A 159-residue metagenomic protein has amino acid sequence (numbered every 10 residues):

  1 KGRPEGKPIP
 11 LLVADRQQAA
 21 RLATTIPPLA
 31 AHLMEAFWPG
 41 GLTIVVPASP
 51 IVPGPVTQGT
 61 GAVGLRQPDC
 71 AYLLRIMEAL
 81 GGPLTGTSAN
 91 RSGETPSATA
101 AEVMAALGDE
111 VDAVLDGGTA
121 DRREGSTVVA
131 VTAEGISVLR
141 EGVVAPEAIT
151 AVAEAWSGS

Functional and structural regions predicted by a protein language model:
K1-S159: Active-site-adjacent structural elements in enzyme catalytic cores
